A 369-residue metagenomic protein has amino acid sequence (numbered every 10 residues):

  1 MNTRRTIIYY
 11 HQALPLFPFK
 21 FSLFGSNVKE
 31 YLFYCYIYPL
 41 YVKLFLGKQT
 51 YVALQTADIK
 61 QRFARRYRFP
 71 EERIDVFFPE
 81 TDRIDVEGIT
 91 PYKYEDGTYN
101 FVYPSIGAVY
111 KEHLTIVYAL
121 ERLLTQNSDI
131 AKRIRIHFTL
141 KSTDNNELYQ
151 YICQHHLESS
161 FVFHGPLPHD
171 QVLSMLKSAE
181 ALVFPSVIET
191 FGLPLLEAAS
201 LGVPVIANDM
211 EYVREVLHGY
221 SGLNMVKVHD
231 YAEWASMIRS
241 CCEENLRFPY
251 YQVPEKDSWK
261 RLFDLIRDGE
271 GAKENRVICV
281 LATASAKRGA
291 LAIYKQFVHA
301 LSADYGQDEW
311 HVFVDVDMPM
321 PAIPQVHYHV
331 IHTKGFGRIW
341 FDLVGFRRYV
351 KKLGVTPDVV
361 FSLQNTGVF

Functional and structural regions predicted by a protein language model:
E30-V52: Membrane-proximal helix-turn-helix segments that form the acceptor-binding/catalytic region of lipid-linked
G47-E87: Donor nucleotide-sugar binding/catalytic pocket of nucleotide-sugar-dependent glycosyltransferases
K93-K111, V117-L120, C279-V280: Conserved donor-binding/catalytic core segment of Leloir-type glycosyltransferases
R133-Y149, G165-P166, V314-M318: Glycosyltransferase donor-sugar binding loop
N146-D170: Nucleotide-activated donor-binding/catalytic signature segment of Leloir-type glycosyltransferases, i.e., the conserved
V187, A199: Aromatic "clamp/platform" in nucleotide-sugar-dependent glycosyltransferases that forms part of the donor/acceptor
P204-A207: Short hydrophobic beta-strand element within catalytic cores of glycosyltransferases and related nucleotide-activated
L223-A232, S240-E243: Conserved acidic donor-binding segment of nucleotide-sugar-dependent glycosyltransferases
